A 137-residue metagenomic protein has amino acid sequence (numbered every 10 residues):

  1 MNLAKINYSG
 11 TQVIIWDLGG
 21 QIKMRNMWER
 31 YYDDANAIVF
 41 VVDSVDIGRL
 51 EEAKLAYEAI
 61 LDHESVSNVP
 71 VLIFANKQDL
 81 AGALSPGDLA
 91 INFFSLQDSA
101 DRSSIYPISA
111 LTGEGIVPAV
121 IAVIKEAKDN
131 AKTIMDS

Functional and structural regions predicted by a protein language model:
M1-N26, Y32-A37: Switch I (G2) and immediately adjacent beta-strands of P-loop GTPase domains
K5-S9, R30-A35, D62-S67, Q97-A100: Conserved catalytic network of the ASCE P-loop NTPase/AAA+ motor domain
D17, V39, A53, N76 (+2 more regions): Residue-level signature of catalytic and energy-coupling elements of molecular machines, predominantly ATP/GTP-dependent
G19, V45, L111: Adenine-nucleotide cofactor-binding loop residues
K23-R30, D34, E52-A56, P70 (+2 more regions): Acidic, Ser/Thr-rich intrinsically disordered and amphipathic helical segments
M24-I47, A56-S65: Inter-motif core of Ras-like GTPase G domains
A37-V41, S65-K77, D98-P107: Conserved beta-strand/loop subsegment of P-loop NTPase cores
A81-S137: Canonical P-loop GTPase G-domain recognition
